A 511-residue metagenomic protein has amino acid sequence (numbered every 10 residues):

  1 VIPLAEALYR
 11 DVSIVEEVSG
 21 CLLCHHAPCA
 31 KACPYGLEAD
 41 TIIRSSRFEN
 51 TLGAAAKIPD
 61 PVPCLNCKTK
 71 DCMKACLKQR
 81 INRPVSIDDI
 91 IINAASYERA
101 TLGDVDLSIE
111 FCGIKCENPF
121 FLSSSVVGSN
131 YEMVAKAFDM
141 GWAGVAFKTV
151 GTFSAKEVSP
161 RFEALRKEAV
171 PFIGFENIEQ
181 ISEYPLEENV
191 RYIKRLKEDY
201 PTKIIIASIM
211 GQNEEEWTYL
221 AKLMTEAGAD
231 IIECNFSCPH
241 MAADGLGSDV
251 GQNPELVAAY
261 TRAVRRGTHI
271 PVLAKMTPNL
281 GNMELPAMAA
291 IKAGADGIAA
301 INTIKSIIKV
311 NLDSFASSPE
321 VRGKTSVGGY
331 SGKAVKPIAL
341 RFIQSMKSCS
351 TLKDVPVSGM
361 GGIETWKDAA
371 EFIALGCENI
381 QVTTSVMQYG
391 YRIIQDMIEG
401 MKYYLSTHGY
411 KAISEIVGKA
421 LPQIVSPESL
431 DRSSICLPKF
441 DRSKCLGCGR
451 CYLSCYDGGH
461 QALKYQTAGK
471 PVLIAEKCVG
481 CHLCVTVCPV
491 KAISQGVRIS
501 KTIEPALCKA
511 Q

Functional and structural regions predicted by a protein language model:
A5-P28, L52-K68, T101, S426-G447 (+2 more regions): Ferredoxin-like iron-sulfur electron-transfer modules
L23-F48, N66-I92, F372, R450-A468 (+1 more regions): Iron-sulfur cluster-binding cysteine motifs and their immediate structural context in ferredoxin-like electron-transfer
I43, R47-E117, S125-G128, A143: Iron-sulfur-cluster electron-transfer modules
A100-I205, G211-Q212, M397: N-terminal capping/small domains of soluble enzymes
F120-S124, A143-K148, I205-I209, I232-C234 (+6 more regions): Hydrophobic faces of well-ordered beta-strands that scaffold small-molecule active sites in alpha/beta enzyme cores
A135-M140, Q212-S358, W366-E371, L375-N379 (+3 more regions): Alpha/beta enzyme core
E157-P171, K309-V327, S385-Y410, P505-K509: C-terminal helical cap(s) of enzyme catalytic domains, especially alpha/beta-barrels
Y389-L430, E476, L483-V487, S494-Q495 (+2 more regions): Short histidine
